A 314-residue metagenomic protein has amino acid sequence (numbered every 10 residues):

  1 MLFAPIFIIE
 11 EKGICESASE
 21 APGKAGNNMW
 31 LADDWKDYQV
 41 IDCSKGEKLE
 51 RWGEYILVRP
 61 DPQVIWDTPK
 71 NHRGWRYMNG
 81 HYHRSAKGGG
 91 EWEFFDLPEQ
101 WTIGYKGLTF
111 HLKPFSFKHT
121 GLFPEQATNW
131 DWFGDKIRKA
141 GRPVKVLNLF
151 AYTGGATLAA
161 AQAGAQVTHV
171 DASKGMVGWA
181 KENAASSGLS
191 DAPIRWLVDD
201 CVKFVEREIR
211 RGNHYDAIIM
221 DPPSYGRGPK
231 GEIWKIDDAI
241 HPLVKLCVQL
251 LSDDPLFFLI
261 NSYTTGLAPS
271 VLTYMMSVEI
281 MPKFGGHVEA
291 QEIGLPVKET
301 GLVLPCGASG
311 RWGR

Functional and structural regions predicted by a protein language model:
W35-E50, L57-P124, D131: Non-catalytic substrate-recognition/targeting regions of SAM-dependent transferases
P143-L149: Conserved class I S-adenosyl-L-methionine
T153-A165: Conserved SAM-binding loop of SAM-dependent methyltransferases across substrates and taxa, primarily the Class I
Q166-D171: Conserved SAM-binding motif I beta-strand of class I
S173-M176, V198-V202, Y215-L246: Mobile active-site "lid"/loop adjacent to the S-adenosyl-L-methionine
G178-A217: S-adenosyl-L-methionine
L251-D253: Helix-to-beta-strand junctions that scaffold the AdoMet/dcAdoMet cofactor pocket in Class I SAM-dependent enzymes
P255-R314: C-terminal catalytic and target-recognition region of SAM-dependent MTase-like enzymes, primarily methyltransferases
